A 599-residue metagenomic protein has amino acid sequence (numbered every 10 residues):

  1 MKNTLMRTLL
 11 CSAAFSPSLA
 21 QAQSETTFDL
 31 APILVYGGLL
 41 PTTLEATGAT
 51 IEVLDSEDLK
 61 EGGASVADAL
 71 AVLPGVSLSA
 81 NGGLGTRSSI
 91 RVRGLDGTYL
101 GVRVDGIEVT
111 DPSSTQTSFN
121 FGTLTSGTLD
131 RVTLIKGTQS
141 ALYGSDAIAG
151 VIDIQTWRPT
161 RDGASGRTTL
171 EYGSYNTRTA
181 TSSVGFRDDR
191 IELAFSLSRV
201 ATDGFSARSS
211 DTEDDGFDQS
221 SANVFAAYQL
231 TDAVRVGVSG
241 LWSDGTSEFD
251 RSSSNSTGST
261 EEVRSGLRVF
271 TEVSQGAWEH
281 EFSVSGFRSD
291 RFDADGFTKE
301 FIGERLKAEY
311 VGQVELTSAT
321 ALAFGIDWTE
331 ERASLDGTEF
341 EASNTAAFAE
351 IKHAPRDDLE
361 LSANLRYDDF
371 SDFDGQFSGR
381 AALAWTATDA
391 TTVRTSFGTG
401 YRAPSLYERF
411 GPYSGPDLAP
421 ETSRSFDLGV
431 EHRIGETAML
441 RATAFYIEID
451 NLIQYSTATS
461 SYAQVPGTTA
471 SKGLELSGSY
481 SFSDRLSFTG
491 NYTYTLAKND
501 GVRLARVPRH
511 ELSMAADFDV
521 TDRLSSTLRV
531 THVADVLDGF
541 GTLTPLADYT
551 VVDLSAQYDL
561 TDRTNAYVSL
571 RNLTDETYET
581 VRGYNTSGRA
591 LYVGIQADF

Functional and structural regions predicted by a protein language model:
L30-E61, S89, N223: N-terminal periplasmic "start-of-domain" segments of outer-membrane beta-barrel proteins
Y36, A67, A71-E108: Extracytoplasmic beta-strand/coil segments of soluble accessory domains associated with Gram-negative outer-membrane
V66-A69, S88-R91, L100-R103, F119-L124 (+3 more regions): N-terminal periplasmic accessory domains that precede and gate Gram-negative outer-membrane beta-barrel machines
E108-K136: Short acidic/polar hinge/loop motifs at secondary-structure boundaries that mediate gating or recognition
S140-A141, D153-Q155, P159-G163, T169-E171 (+2 more regions): Periplasmic-side early beta-strands and strand-to-turn transitions of outer-membrane beta-barrels
T231, T271, V284, E315-A323 (+5 more regions): Structural signature of Gram-negative outer-membrane beta-barrels, strongest in the C-terminal barrel of TonB-dependent
S254-S274, F301-E304, S371-D372, A390-T392 (+5 more regions): Outer-membrane beta-barrel signature, preferentially recognizing the C-terminal barrel domain of Gram-negative
A354-R356, L361, Y446-E448, V465-G539 (+2 more regions): Gram-negative outer-membrane beta-barrel transporters
